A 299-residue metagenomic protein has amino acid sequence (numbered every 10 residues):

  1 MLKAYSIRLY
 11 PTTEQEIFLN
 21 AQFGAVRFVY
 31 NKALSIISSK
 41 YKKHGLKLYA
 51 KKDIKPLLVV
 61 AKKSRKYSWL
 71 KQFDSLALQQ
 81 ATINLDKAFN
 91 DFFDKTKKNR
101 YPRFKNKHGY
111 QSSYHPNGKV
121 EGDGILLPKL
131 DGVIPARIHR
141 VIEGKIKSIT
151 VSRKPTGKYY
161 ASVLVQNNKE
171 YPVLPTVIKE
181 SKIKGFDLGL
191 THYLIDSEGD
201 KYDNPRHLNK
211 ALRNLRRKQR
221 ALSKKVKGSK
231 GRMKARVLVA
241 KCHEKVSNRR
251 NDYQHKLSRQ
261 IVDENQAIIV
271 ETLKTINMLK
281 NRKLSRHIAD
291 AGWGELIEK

Functional and structural regions predicted by a protein language model:
M1-L78: Gly/serine-rich nucleotide phosphate-binding loop at the start of the catalytic core of nucleotide/ADP-ribose-handling
R8, N84, Y160-S162: Beta-strand secondary-structure signal
Q15, L19, V26, D74 (+3 more regions): Hydrophobic (often cysteine-bearing) scaffold residues that line and stabilize catalytic clefts of nucleotide/cofactor
R27-S38, A81-F89, F93, L215: Short, Φ-rich (hydrophobic/aromatic) sequence segments
L34, S38-Y41, F89, F93-R100 (+2 more regions): Long, hydrophobic, amphipathic alpha-helical segments used as structural scaffolds
Y41-K55, K95-K97, T176-K179, K225-R232: Short, glycine- and charge-enriched coil/turn segments that flank and shape catalytic ligand pockets
K52-P155, D290: Acidic carboxylate diad motif detector
I142, P155-K299: Positively charged, helix-rich recognition surfaces that bind polyanionic ligands
